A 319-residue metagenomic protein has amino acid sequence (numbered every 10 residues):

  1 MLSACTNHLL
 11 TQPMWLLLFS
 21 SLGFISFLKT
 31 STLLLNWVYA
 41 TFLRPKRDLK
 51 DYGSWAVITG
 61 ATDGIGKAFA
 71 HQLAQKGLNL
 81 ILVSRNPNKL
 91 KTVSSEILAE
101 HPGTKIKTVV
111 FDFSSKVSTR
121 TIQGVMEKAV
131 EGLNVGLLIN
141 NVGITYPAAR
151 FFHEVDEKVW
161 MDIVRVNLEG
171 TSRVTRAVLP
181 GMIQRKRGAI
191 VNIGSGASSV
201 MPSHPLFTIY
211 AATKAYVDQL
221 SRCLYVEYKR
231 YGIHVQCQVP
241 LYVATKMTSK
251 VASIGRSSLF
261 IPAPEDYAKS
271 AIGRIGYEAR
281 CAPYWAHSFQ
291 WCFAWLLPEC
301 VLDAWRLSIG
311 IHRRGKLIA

Functional and structural regions predicted by a protein language model:
W37-I81: Canonical Rossmann dinucleotide-binding motif of NAD(H)/NADP(H)-dependent dehydrogenases/reductases, specifically
T59, V110, V135-I144, N167 (+2 more regions): Rossmann-fold scaffold of SDR-type NAD(P)-dependent oxidoreductases
K76-V93: Conserved glycine-rich Rossmann-like NAD(P)H-binding loop of the short-chain dehydrogenase/reductase
A99-V117: Rossmann-fold cofactor-recognition segment
E131, V135, I144, H153-S172 (+2 more regions): Catalytic Tyr-X3-Lys loop
I139, I163, G170-V178, I193 (+1 more regions): Hydrophobic positions on the long internal alpha-helix of Rossmann-like NAD(P)-dependent oxidoreductase domains
I183-Q184, A189-Y216, S221-R222, V226-K229 (+1 more regions): Catalytic loop of short-chain dehydrogenase/reductase
Y225-W305: SDR active-site lid
